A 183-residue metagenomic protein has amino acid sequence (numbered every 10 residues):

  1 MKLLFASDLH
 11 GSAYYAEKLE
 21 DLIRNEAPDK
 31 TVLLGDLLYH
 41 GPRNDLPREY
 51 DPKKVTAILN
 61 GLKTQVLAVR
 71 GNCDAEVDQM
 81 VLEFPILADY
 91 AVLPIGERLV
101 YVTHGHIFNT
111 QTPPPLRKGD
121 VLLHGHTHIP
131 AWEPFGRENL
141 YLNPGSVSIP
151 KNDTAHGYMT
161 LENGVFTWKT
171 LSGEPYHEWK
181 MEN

Functional and structural regions predicted by a protein language model:
M1, K180-N183: Short, Lys/Arg-enriched, disordered terminal segments
M1-A13, P28-K30, L93, Y141 (+1 more regions): Amphipathic repeat-derived elements
K2-I95: Core catalytic region of metal-dependent phosphoesterases/phosphodiesterases, especially metallo-beta-lactamase-like
D8-L9, D36, N72, H104-G105 (+2 more regions): Fold-independent oxyanion-binding glycine-rich loops and adjacent beta-strand/coil segments at enzyme active sites
P42-D45, D78-L82, A88, T112-P113 (+3 more regions): Short, well-ordered secondary-structure micro-motifs
L59, L93, V102-H104, G145: Generic structural signal for conserved hydrophobic packing positions in ordered secondary structure
L99, H106-W179: Conserved beta-sheet core of the metallophosphoesterase superfamily
